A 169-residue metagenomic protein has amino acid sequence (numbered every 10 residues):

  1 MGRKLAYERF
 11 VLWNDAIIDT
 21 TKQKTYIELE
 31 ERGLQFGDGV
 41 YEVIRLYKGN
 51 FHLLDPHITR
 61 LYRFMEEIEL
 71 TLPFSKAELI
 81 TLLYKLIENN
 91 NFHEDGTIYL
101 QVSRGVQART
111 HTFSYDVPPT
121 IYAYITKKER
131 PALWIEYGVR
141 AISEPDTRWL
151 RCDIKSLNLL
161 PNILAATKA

Functional and structural regions predicted by a protein language model:
M1-T71, K76-K85, T112-A169: Helix-start/capping segments and mature chain N-termini
L79-T110: Short, acidic/charged, Gly/Pro-enriched secondary-structure junctions
